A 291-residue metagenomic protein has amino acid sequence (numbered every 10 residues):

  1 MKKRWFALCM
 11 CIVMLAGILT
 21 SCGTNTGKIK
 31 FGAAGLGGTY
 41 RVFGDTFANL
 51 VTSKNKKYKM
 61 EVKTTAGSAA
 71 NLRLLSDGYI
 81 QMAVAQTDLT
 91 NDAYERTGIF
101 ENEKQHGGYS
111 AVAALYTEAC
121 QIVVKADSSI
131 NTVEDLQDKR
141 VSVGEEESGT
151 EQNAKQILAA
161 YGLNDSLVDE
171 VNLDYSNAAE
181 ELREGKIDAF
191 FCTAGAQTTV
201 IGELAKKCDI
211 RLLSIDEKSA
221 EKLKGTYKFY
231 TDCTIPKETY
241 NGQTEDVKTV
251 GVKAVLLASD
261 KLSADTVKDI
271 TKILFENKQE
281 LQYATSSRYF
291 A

Functional and structural regions predicted by a protein language model:
M1-L8: Positively charged n-region of N-terminal signal peptides that target proteins for export
G17-S21: C-terminal motif of bacterial Sec signal peptides marking the signal peptidase cleavage site
T26, N55-K57, G67-A70, D77 (+5 more regions): Extracytoplasmic
T26-K54, Y58-K59, E118-E184: Bilobed "Venus flytrap"/periplasmic-binding protein-like clamshell domains and structurally analogous long
A48-N49, E61-N102, S176-E181, A196-A205: Pocket-flanking alpha-helical
T87, T97-F100, S128, D165-L257 (+1 more regions): Pocket-lining segment of extracytoplasmic ligand-binding domains
N102-L115, C120, E238-K248: A structural signal for short loop-to-beta-strand junctions that line the ligand-binding cleft of periplasmic/secreted
N241, V247-A291: Segments of small-molecule ligand-sensing domains
